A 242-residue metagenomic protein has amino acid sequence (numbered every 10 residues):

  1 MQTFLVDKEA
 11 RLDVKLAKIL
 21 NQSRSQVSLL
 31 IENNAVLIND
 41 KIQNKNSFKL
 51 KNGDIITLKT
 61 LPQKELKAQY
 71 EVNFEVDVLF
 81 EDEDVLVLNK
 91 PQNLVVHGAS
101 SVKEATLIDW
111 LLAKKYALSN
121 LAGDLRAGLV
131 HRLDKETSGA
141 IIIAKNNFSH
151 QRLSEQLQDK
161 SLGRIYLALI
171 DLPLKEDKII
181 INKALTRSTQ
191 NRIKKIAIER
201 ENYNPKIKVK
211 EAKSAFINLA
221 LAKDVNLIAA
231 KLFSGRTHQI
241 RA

Functional and structural regions predicted by a protein language model:
M1-A242: RNA pseudouridine synthases
